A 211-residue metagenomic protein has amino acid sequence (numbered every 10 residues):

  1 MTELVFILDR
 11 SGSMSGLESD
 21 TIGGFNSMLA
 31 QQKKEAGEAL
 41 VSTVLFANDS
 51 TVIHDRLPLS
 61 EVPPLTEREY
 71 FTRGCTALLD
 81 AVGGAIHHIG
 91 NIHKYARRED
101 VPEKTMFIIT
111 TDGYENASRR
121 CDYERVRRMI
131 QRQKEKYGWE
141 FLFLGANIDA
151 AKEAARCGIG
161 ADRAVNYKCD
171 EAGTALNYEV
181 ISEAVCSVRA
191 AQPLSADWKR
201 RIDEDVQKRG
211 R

Functional and structural regions predicted by a protein language model:
M1-R211: Acidic, low-complexity intrinsically disordered regions
